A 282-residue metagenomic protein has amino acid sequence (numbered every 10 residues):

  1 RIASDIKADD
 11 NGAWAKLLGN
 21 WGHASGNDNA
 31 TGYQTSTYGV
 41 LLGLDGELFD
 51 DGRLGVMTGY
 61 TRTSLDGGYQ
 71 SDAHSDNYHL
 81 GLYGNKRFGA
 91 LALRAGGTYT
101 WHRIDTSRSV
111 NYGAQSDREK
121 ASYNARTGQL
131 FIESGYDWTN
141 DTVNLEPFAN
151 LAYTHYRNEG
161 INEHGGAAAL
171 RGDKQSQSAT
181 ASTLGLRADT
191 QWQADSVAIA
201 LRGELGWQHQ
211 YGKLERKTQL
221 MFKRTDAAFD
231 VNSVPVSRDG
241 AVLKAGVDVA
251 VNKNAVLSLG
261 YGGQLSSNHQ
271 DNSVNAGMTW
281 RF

Functional and structural regions predicted by a protein language model:
R1-D141, S258-G262, S266-F282: Outer membrane beta-barrel translocator domains of Type V secretion systems
G22-A24, T63-L65, T154-R157, Q208-G212 (+2 more regions): Flexible loop/turn segments at secondary-structure boundaries
N27-S36, G68-S71, R103-N124, H155-S178 (+1 more regions): Solvent-exposed, glycine/polar-rich loop segments of beta-barrel outer-membrane systems
T58, G96, E146-A149, A200-E204: Beta-strand segments within the central parallel beta-sheet cores of soluble alpha/beta enzyme folds
G97-N111, P147, P235-N252: Short secondary-structure transition/capping segments
S134, L145, N150-Y156: Solvent-exposed flexible segments
H164, A168-F282: Outer membrane beta-barrel transmembrane domains
